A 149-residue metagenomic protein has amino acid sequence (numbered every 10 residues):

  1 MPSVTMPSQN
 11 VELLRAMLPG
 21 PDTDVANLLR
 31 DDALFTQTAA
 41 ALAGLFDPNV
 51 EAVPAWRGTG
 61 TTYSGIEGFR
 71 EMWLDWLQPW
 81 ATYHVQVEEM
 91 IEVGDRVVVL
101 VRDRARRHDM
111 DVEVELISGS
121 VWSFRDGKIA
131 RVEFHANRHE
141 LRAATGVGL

Functional and structural regions predicted by a protein language model:
M1-G44, P48, G146-L149: Short, low-complexity N-terminal intrinsically disordered segments enriched in polar/charged residues
M1-L13, E71-L149: A beta-strand edge to alpha-helix "cap/lid" segment located at domain peripheries
P2, A26-N27, P54, G58 (+1 more regions): Residue-level detector of alpha-helix boundaries and kinks
T5, A33, T59-G60, V132: Short N-terminal micro-motifs specific to bacterial/archaeal maturation and metal-cluster initiation sites
D22-A26, E51, A81-T82, I129: Generic structural signal for secondary-structure transition and capping sites
T23, R30-D32, S64-G65, L77-P79 (+1 more regions): A short linear-motif detector with a strong N-terminal bias
Q37-D95: A solvent-exposed, acidic/Ser-Thr-rich amphipathic alpha-helical stretch
